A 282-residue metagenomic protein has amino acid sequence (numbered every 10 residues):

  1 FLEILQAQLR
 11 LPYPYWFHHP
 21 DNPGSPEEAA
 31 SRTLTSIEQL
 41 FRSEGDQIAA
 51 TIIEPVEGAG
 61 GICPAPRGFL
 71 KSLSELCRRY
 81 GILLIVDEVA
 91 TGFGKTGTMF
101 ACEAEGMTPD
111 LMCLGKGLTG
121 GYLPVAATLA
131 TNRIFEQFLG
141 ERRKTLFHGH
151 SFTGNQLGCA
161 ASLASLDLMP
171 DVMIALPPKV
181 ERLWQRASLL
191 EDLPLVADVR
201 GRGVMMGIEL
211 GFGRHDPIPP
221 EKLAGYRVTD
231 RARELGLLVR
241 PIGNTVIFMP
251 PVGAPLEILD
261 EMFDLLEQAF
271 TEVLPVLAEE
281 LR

Functional and structural regions predicted by a protein language model:
F1-R282: Conserved N-terminal phosphate-binding loop of PLP-dependent enzymes in the Aspartate aminotransferase
